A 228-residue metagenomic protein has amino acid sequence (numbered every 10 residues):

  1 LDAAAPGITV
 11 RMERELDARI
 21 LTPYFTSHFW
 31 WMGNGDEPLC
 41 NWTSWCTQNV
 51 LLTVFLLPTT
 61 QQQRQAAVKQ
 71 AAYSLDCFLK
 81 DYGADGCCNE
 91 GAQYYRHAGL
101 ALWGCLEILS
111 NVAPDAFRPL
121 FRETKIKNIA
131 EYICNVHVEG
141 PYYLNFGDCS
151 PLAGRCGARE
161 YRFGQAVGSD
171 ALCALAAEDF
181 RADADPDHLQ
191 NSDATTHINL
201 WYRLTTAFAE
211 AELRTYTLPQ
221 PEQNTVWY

Functional and structural regions predicted by a protein language model:
L1-Q93, R203-L218: Active-site lining segments of carbohydrate-active enzymes
H97-Y228: Carbohydrate-active enzyme catalytic cores, enriched for enzymes that act on polyanionic acidic polysaccharides
